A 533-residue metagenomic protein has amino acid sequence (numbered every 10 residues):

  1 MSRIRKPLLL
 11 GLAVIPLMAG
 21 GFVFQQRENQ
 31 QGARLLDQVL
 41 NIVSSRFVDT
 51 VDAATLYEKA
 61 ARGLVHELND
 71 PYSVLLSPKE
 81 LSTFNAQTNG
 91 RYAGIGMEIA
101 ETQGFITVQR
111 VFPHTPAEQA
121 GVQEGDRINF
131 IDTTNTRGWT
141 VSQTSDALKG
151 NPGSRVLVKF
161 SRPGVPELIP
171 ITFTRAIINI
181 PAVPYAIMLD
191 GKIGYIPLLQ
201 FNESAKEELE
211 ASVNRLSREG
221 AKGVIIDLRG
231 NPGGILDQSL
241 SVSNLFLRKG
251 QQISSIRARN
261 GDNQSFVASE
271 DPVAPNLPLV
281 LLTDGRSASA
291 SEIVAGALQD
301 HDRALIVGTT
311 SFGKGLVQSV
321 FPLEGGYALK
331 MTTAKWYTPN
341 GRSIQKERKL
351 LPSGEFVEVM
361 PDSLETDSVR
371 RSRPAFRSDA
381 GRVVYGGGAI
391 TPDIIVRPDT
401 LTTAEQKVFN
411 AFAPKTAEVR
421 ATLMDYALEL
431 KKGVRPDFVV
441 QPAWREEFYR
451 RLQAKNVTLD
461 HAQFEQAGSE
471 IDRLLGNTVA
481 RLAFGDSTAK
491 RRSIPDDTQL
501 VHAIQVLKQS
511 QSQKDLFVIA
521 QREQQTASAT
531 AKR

Functional and structural regions predicted by a protein language model:
S2-L8: Bacterial N-terminal signal peptides that target proteins for export
L8-F22: Hydrophobic membrane-insertion alpha-helices, especially the h-region of bacterial N-terminal signal peptides
G20-G32, L40, S44, V48 (+4 more regions): Cleft-lining beta-strand/loop regions that shape enzyme active-site pockets
F47-T107, G153-Y185, I494-I504, Q511-R522 (+1 more regions): Extended, small/polar residue-biased N-terminal targeting/export presequences and adjacent propeptide/linker tracts
A290, D302, T309, G313-P374: Polar, glycine-rich mid-to-C-terminal structural blocks that act as macromolecule-binding/assembly scaffolds
S343-I344, R348-R533: Conserved functional hotspot residues or short segments at active or partner-binding sites across diverse domains
